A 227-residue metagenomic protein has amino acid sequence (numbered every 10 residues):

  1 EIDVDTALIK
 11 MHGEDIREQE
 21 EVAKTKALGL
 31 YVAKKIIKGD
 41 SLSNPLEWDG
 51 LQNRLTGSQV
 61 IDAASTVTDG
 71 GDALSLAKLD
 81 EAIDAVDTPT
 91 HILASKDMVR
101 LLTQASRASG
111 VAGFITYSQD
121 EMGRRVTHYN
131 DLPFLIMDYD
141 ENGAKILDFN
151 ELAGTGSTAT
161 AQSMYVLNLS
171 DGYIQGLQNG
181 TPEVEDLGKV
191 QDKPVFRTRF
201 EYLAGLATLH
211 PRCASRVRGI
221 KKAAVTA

Functional and structural regions predicted by a protein language model:
E1-M11: Extended, low-charge hydrophobic alpha-helical regions
M11, D15, P45-H91, K96-A227: Sequence/fold signature of self-assembling virion shell proteins
V22, K26, A77-D80: Solvent-exposed, polar/charged alpha-helical surfaces in well-ordered, non-transmembrane soluble domains, broadly
T25-A33: Sec-exported extracytoplasmic/periplasmic mature domains
A33-G50: Short, glycine/acidic-rich hinge or "gate" loops at secondary-structure transitions that mediate conformational
